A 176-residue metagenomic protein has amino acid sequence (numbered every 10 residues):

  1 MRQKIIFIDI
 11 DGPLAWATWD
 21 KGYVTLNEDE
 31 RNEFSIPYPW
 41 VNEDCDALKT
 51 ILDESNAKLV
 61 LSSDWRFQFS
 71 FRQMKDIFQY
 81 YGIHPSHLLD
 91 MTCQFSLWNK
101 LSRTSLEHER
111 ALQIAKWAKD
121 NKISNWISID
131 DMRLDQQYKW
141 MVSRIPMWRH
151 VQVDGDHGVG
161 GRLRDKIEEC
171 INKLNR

Functional and structural regions predicted by a protein language model:
M1-Q3, N175-R176: Short, Lys/Arg-enriched, disordered terminal segments
M1-R2, S55, K122-I123: Short, well-ordered loop/turn elements at secondary-structure boundaries
K4-K100: Alpha-helical substrate-recognition element adjacent to the catalytic core
R72-R176: C-terminal cap/substrate-recognition subdomain and adjoining C-terminal extension of metal-dependent phosphatase-like
